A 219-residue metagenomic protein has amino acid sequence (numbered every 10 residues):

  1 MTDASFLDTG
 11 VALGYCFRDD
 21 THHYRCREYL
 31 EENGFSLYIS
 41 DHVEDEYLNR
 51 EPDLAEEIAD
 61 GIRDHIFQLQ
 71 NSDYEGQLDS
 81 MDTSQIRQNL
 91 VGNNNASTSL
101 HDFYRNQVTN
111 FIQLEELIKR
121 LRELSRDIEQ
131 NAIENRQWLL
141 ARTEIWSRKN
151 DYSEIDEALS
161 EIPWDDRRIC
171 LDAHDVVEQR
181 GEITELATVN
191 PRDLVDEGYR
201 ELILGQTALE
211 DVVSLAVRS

Functional and structural regions predicted by a protein language model:
M1-I39, E46-D82, N95: Short, well-structured N-terminal submotif of metal-dependent ribonuclease cores
A4, A158, I162-P163, C170 (+1 more regions): Acidic, PIN/NYN-like endoribonuclease modules and their adjacent C-terminal/linker elements
P52, D64, N89-D102, R200-S219: Long hydrophobic alpha-helices with heptad-repeat/coiled-coil character
G76-Q85, N131, L209-S219: Repeat-unit-sized solenoid/scaffold elements
I86-E185, V189: Active-site neighborhoods of divalent-metal-dependent phosphate/nucleic-acid chemistry enzymes
